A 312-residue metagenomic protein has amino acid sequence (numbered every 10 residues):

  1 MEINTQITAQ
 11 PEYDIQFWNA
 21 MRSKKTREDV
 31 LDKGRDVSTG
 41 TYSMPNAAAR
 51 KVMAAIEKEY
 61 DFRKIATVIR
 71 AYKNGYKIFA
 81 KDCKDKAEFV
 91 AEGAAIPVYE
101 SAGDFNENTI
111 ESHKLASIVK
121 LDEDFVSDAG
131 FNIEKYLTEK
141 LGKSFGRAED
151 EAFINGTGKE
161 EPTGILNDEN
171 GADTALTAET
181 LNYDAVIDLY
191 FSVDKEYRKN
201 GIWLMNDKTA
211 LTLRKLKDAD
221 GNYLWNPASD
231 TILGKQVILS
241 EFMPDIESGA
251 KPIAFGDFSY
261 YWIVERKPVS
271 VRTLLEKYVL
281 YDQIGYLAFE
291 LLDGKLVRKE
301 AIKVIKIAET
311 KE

Functional and structural regions predicted by a protein language model:
M1-N108: Assembly-associated, polar helix/coil segments characteristic of icosahedral protein shells
D14, A49, E59, G75 (+4 more regions): Alpha-helix initiation and N-capping motif
K73, S112-K114, Y281: Short, solvent-exposed loop/turn segments at the edges of secondary structure
I78, L141, Y286: A residue-level signal for conserved active-site and pocket-lining positions in enzyme catalytic cores
A80, K86-V90, V98, D128-G130 (+3 more regions): Short helix/loop capping segments that flank catalytic or ligand/cofactor-binding pockets
D82-A87, A116, F125, R147 (+5 more regions): Short loop/turn segments at secondary-structure transitions that flank enzyme active sites
V98-F191, V304-E312: Alpha-helical scaffold segments that mediate packing/assembly in large oligomeric complexes
T157-D293, A301-E312: Extended oligomerization regions of viral-like shell subunits
